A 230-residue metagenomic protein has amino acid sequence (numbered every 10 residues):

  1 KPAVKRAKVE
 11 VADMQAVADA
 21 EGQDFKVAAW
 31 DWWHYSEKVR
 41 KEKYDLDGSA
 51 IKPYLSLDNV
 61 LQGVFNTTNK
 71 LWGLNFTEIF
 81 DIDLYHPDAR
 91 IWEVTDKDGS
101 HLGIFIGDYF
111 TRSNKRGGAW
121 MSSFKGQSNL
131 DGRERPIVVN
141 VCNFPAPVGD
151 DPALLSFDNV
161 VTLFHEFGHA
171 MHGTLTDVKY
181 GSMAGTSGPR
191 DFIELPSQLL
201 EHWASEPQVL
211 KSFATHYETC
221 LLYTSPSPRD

Functional and structural regions predicted by a protein language model:
K1-P2, D31-S56: Short His/Asp/Glu-rich catalytic/ion-coordination signatures at enzyme active sites or charged loops
K1-W32: Structured, charged N-terminal subsegments at the starts of enzyme catalytic cores and at intra-chain domain/subunit
E78-D96, A184-I193: Beta-rich nucleic-acid/ligand-interaction surfaces
T95-L155: Active-site-adjacent "gating/activation" loops or surface patches in catalytic cores
L155, G173-L195: Post-HEXXH active-site segment of zinc metalloproteases
D158-G173: Active-site recognition of the HExxH zinc-binding catalytic motif
G188-E218: Post-HExxH zinc-binding segment in Zn-dependent metallohydrolases
Y223-D230: Conserved small/polar residues in nucleotide/adenosyl-binding loops
